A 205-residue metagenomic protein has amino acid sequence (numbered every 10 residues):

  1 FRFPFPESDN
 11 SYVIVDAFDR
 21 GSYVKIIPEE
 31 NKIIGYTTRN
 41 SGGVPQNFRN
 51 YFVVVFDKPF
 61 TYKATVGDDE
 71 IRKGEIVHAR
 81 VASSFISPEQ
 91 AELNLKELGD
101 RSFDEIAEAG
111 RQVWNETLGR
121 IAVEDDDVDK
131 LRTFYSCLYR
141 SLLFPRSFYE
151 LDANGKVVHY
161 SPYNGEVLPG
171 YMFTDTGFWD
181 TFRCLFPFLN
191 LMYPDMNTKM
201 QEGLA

Functional and structural regions predicted by a protein language model:
R2-F173: Beta-sandwich/jelly-roll carbohydrate-recognition scaffolds of carbohydrate-active enzymes
S141-L142, N164-A205: Substrate-binding cleft of carbohydrate-active enzyme catalytic domains
